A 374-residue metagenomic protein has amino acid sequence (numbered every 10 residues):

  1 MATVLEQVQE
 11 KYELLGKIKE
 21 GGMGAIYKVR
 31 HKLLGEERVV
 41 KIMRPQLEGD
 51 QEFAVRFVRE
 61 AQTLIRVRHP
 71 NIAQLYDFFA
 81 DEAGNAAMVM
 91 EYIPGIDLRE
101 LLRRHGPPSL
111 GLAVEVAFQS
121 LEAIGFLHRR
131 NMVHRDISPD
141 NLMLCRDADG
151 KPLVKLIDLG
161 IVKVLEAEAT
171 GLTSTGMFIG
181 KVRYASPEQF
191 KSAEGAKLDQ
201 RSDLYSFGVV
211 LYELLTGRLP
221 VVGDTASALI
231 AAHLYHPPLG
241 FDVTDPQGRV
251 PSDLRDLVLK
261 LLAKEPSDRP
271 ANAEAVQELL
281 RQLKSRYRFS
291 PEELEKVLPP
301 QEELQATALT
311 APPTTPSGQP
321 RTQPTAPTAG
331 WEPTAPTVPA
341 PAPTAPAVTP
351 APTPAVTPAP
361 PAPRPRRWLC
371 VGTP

Functional and structural regions predicted by a protein language model:
R44-R66: AlphaC helix of the eukaryotic protein kinase fold
Q51-E52, C145-G195, D224: Activation segment of protein kinases
D77-F79: A short, aromatic-enriched beta-strand patch in the conserved N-lobe beta-sheet of the protein kinase catalytic domain
A83-D97, L101: Conserved short submotifs of the Hanks-type protein kinase catalytic core that shape the nucleotide-binding pocket
V116-A117: Activation segment signature within eukaryotic-like protein kinase domains
S120-M132: Protein kinase catalytic-loop region centered on the HRD/HxD motif
R183-V297: C-terminal lobe helix-coil module of Hanks-type protein kinase domains
A271-P358: Juxtacatalytic C-terminal regulatory tail of Ser/Thr protein kinases
